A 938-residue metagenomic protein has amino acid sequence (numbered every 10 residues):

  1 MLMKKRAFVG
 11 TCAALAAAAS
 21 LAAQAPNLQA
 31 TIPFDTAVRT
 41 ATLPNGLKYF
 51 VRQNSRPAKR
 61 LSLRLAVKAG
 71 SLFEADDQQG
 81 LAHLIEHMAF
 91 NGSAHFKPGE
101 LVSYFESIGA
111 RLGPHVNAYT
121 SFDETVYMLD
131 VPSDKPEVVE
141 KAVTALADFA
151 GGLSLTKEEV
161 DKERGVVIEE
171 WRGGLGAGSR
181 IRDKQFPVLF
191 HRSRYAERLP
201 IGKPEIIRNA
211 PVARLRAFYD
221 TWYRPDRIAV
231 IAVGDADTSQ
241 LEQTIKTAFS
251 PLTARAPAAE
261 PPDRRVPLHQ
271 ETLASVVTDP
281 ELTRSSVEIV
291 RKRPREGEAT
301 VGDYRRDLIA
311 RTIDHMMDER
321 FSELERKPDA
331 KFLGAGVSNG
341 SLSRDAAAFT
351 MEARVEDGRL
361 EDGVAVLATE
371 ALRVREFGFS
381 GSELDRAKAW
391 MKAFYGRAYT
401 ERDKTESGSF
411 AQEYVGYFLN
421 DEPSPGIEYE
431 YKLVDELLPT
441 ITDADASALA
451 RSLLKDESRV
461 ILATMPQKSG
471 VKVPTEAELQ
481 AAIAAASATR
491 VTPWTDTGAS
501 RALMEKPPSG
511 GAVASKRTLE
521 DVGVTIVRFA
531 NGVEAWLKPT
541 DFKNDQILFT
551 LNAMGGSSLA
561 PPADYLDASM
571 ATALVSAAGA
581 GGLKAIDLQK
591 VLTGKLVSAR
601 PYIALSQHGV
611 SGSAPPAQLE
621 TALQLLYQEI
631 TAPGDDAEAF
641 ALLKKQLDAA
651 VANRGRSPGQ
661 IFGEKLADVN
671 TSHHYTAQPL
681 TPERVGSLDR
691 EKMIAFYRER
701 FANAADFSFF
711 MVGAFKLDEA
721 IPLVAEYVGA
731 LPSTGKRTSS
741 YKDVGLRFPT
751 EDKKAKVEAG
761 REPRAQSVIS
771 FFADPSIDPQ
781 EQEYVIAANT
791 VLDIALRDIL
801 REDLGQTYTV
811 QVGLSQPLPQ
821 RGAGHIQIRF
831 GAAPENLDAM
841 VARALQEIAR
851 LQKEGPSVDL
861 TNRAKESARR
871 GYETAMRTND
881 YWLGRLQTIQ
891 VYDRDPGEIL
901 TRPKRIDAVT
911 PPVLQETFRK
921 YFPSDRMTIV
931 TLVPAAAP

Functional and structural regions predicted by a protein language model:
M1-K4: N-terminal secretory signal peptides that target proteins for export/translocation
F8-V9: N-terminal export leaders
C12-L15, S20-F50, A229, D237-D303 (+13 more regions): Proteolytic maturation boundary segments
F50-R52, P57-L84, G99-D148, G178-E205 (+12 more regions): M16 family metallopeptidases and their MPP-like homologs
M88-F96: Metal-associated gating/positioning segment near the N- to mid-region
G151, E159-P225, I231-T247, T253-P257 (+4 more regions): Hydrophobic, small-residue-rich alpha-helical packing segments that form membrane-like cores
L153-D161, P633-A641: Short secondary-structure capping/junction motifs at helix and strand boundaries
I206-K246, P679, R684-E726: Internal metal/ion-chelating core segments
